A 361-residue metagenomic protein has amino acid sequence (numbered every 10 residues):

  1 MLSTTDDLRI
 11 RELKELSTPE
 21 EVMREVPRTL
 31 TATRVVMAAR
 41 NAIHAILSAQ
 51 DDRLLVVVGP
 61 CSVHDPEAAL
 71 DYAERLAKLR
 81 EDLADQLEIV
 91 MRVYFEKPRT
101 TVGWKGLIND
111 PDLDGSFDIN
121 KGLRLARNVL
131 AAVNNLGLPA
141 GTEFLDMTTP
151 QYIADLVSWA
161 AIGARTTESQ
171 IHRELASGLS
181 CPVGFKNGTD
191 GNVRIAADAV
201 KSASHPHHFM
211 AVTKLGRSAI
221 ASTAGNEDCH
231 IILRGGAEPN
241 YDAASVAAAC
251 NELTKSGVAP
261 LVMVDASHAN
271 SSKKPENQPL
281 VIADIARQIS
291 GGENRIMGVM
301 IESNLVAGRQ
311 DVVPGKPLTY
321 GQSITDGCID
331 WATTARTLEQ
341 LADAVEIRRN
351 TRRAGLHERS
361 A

Functional and structural regions predicted by a protein language model:
L2-D6, Q86-Y241, S245-V246, H268-A269 (+8 more regions): Active-site-facing alpha/beta catalytic cores
R9-Q50: N- or domain-start disorder-to-order transition segments that initiate the globular core
P19-P27, T223-G235, L318: Gly-rich Lys/Arg/Thr-decorated short loops/hinges at beta-loop-alpha junctions or inter-strand turns that position
L47-Q50, R80-A84, L130-G137, S222-T223 (+1 more regions): Acidic (Asp/Glu)-rich catalytic clusters
L55-A68, D326: Conserved phosphate/anionic-ligand binding catalytic regions in large, soluble enzymes, centered on
G59, V264, D330: Conserved, mostly hydrophobic/aromatic
N304-T351: Internal helix-turn-beta structural module
